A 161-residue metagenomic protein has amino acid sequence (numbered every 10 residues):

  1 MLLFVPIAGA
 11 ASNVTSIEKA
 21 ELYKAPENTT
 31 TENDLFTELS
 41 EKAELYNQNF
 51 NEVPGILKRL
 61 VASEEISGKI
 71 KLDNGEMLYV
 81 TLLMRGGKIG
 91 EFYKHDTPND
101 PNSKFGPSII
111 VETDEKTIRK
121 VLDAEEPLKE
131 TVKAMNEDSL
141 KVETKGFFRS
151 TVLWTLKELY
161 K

Functional and structural regions predicted by a protein language model:
M1-F4: Bacterial N-terminal signal peptides
A8-K161: Feature captures hydrophobic
